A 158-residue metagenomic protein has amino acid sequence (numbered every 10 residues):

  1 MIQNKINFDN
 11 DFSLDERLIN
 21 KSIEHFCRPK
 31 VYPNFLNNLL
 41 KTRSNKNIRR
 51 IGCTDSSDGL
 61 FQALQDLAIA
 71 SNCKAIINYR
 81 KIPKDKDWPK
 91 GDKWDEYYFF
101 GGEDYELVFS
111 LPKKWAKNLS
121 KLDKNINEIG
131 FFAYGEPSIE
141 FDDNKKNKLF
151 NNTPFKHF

Functional and structural regions predicted by a protein language model:
M1-S22, C27: Phosphate/diphosphate-binding glycine-rich loops and adjacent basic-rich segments that engage nucleotide
I2-K5, N10, N38-K41, K146-K148 (+1 more regions): Intrinsic low-complexity, intrinsically disordered segments enriched in polar/basic residues
Q3, P33-L40, F61-Q65: Predominant activation on well-ordered alpha-helical scaffold segments within soluble catalytic domains
R17, K30-N34, K114-K117: Generic alpha-helical secondary structure signal
K21-S44: Active-site glycine-rich loop that binds ribose-phosphate moieties when present
T42-F158: Glycine-/charge-enriched secondary-structure boundary and capping motifs
